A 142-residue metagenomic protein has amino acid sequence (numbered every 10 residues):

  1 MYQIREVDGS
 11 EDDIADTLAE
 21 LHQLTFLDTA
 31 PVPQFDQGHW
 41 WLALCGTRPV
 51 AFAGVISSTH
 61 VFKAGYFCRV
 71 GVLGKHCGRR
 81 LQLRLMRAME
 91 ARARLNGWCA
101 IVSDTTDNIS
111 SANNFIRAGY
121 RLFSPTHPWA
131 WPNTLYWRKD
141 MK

Functional and structural regions predicted by a protein language model:
Y2-C68, L73-K75, R92: Acetyl-CoA-dependent GNAT
P31-V32, P125-P128: Short, solvent-exposed loop/turn elements at beta->coil junctions and helix N-caps that rim active or binding pockets
Q37, V61, N108-I109, W129-N133: Short acidic/glycine-enriched loop/turn segments that link adjacent beta-strands
I56, D104, T126: Conserved residues at the C-terminal ends of beta-strands
V72, G78-A91, R117: Conserved acetyl-CoA-binding loop-helix of GNAT-fold acetyltransferases
A93-T106: Conserved GNAT acetyl-CoA-binding A-motif
T106-P125, P132: Conserved active-site alpha-helix within GNAT-family acetyltransferase domains
H127-K142: C-terminal "cap" of GNAT-fold acetyltransferases
